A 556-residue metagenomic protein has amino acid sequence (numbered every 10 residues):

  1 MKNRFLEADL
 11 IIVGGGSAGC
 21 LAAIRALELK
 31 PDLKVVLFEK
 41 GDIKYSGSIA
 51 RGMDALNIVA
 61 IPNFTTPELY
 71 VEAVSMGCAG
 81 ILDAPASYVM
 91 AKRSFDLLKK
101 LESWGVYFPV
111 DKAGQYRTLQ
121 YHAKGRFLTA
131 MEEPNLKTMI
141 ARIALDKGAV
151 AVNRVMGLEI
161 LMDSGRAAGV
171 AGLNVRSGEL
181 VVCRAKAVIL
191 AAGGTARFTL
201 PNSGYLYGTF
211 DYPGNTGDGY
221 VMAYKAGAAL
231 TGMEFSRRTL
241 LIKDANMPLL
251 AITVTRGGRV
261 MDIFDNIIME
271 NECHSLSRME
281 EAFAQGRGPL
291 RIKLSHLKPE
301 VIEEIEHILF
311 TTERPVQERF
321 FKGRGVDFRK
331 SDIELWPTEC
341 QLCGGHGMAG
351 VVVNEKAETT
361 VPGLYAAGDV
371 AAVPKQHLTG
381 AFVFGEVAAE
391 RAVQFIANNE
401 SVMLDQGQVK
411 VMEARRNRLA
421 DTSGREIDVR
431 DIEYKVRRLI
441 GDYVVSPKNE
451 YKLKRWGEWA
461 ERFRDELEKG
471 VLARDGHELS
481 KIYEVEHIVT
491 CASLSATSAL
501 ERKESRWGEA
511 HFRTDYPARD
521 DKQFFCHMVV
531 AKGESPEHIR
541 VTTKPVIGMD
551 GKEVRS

Functional and structural regions predicted by a protein language model:
M1-D9, A22-R25, D42-G47, K100 (+9 more regions): Glycine- and aromatic-enriched mobile tails/lids
L10-L37: N-terminal Rossmann-like FAD-binding beta1-loop-alpha1 element of flavoenzymes
G14, A185-A187, A191-A192, A367-G368 (+1 more regions): Short, well-ordered coil/turn residues at beta-beta hairpins and beta-strand->alpha-helix junctions within
G41-E72, L250-I252: Conserved N-terminal glycine-rich FAD pyrophosphate-binding loop of Rossmann-like flavoproteins
I43, I61-Y107, K225-G232: Conserved FAD-binding subdomain of flavin-dependent enzymes
Y45, L97, E102-A187, A191-P201 (+3 more regions): Conserved redox-cofactor binding core of oxidoreductases
L190-M247, L378-R391: Glycine-rich loop(s) and the adjacent beta-strand/alpha-helix scaffold that form part
M222, A228-L342, R391, F395: An anion/pyrophosphate-binding glycine-rich loop and adjacent beta-alpha core in soluble alpha-beta enzymes
